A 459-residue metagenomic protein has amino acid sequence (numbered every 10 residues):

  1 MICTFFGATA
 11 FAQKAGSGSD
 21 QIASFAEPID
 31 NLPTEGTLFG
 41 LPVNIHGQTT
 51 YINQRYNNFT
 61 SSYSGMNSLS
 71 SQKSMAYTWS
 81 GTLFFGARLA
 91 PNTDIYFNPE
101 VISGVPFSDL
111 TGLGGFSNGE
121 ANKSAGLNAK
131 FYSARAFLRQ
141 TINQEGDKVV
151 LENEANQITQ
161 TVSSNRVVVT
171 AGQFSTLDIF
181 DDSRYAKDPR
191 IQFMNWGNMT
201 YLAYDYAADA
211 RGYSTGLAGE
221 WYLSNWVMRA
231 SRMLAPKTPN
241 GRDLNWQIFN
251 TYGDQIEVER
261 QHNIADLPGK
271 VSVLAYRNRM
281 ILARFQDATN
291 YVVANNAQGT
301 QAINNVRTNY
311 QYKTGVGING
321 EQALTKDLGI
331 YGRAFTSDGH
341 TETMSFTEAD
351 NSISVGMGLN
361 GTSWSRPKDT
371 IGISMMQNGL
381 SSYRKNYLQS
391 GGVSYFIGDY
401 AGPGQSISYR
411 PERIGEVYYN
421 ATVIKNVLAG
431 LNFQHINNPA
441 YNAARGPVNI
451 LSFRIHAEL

Functional and structural regions predicted by a protein language model:
G16-S17, A134-D147, I373, P447-L459: Outer-membrane beta-barrel "beta-signal"
P33-I45, N57-N58, G86-A87, P91-I95 (+6 more regions): Short loop/turn motifs that connect adjacent beta-strands in outer-membrane beta-barrel proteins
G36-S64, L69, V167-V169, I191 (+2 more regions): Transmembrane beta-strand segments of Gram-negative outer membrane beta-barrel proteins
V43, Y77-L83, Y132-A136, V167 (+8 more regions): Hydrophobic, lipid-facing positions within transmembrane beta-strands of outer-membrane proteins
Y51-R55, V101-V105, I142-Q144, Q173-L177 (+8 more regions): Transmembrane beta-strands of outer-membrane beta-barrel pores
R55-T78, S183-A186, A444: Surface-exposed strand-loop-strand hairpins of Gram-negative outer-membrane beta-barrel proteins
T111-N128, Y132, E145-G253, E257 (+2 more regions): Surface-exposed coil loops of outer-membrane beta-barrel proteins
E257-E259, L274-Y310, Y331, D338 (+1 more regions): Outer membrane beta-barrel transmembrane domains
